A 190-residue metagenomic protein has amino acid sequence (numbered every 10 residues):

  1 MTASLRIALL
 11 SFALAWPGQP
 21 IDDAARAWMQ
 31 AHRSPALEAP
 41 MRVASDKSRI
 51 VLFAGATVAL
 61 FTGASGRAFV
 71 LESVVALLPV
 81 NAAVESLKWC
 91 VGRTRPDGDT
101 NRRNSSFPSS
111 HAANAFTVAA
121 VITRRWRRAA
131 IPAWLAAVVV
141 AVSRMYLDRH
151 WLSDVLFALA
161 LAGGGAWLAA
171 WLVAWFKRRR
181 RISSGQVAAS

Functional and structural regions predicted by a protein language model:
M1-A56, V84-N104, A189: N-terminal transmembrane-helix/juxtamembrane module of multi-pass inner/ER membrane proteins
A8, F12, S73-N81, L159 (+1 more regions): Alpha-helical transmembrane spans of integral membrane proteins, capturing the lipid-embedded, hydrophobic core of TM
P17, G63-A64, V91-G92, L147-W151: Short helix-capping/hinge motifs at transmembrane helix termini and TM-loop junctions
A36, S65-F69, P96, W126-I131: Membrane-helix interface segments
V58-V80: Interfacial segments of alpha-helical transmembrane regions
S73-V91, I131-R144: Small-polar-interrupted transmembrane alpha-helices in polytopic inner-membrane proteins
D97-S190: Membrane-embedded catalytic cores of phosphoryl/pyrophosphoryl-handling enzymes
